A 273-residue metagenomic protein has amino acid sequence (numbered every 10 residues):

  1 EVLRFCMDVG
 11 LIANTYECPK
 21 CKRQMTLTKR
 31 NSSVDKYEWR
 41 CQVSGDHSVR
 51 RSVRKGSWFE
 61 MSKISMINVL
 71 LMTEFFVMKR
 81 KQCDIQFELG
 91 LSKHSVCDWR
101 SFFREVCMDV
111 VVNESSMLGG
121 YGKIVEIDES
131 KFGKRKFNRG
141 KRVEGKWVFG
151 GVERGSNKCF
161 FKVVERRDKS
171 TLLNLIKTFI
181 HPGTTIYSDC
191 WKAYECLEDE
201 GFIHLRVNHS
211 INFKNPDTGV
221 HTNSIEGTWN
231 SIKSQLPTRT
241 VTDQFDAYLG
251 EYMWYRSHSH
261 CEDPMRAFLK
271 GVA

Functional and structural regions predicted by a protein language model:
E1-A273: Residue-level recognition of single "structural anchor" positions that define or cap local secondary structure
